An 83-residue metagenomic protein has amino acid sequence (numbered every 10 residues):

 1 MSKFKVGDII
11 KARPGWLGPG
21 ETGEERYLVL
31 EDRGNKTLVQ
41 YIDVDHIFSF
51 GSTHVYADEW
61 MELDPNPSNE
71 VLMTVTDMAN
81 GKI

Functional and structural regions predicted by a protein language model:
G15-P19: Short, charged beta-turn/beta-strand-edge "cap" motif at the junction between a beta-strand and an adjacent loop
G20-D32: Short beta-strand-centered aromatic/proline hotspots
K36-L38: Short aromatic-glycine-enriched beta-strand elements
Q40-I83: Intrinsically disordered, low-complexity, charged/polar segments
